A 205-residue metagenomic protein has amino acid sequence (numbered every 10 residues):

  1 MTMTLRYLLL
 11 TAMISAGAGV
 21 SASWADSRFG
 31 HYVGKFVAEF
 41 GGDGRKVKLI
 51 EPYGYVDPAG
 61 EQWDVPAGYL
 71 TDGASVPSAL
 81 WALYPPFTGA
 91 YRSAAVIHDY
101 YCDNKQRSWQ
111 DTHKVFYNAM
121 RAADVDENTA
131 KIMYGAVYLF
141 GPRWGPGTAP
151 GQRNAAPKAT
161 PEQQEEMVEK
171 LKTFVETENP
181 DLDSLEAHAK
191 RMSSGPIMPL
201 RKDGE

Functional and structural regions predicted by a protein language model:
M1-L9: Bacterial N-terminal signal peptides that target proteins for export
A16-A22: C-terminal segment of classical bacterial N-terminal signal peptides
A22-E205: Extended terminal accessory/targeting regions
